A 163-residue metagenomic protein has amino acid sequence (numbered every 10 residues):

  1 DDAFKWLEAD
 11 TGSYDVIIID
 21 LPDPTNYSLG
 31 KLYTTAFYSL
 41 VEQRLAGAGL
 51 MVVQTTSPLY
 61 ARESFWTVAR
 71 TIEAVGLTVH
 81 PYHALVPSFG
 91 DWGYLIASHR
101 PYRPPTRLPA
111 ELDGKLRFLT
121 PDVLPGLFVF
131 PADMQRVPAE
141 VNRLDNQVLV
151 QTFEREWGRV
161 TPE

Functional and structural regions predicted by a protein language model:
D1-A69, E73-V75, P81, S88-G90: The AdoMet/dcAdoMet-binding core of the Class I SAM-like
F4, A9, T78-E163: Soluble small-group transferase modules, centered on the S-adenosyl donor enzyme superfamily
